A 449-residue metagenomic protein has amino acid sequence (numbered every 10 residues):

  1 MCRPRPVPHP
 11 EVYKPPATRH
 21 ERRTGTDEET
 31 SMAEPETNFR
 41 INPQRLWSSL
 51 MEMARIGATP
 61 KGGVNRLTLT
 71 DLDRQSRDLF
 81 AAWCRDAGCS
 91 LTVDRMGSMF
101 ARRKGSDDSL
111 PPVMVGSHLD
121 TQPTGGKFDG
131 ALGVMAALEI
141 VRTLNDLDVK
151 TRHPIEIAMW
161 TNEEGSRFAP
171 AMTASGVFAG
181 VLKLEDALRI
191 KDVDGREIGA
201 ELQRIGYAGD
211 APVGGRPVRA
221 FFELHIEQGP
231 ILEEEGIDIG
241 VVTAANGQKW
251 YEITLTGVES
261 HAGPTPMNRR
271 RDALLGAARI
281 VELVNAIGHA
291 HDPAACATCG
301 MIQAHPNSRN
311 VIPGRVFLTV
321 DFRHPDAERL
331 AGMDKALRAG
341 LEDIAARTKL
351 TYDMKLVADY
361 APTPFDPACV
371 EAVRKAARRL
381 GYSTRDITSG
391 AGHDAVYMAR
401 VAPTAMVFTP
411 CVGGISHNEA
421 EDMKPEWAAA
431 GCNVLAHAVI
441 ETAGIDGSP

Functional and structural regions predicted by a protein language model:
A33-T70, Y360, G413-I415: N-terminal capping segment at the start of a domain
L46-T59, V113-S117, T384-V434, V439-T442: Zn-dependent metallopeptidase/amidohydrolase metal-coordination segment
M53, V115, T124-E163, K249-L255 (+4 more regions): Alpha-helical metal-binding/catalytic segments enriched in His/Glu/Asp
A58-K104: A non-catalytic alpha/beta surface segment that caps or lines the substrate-entry region of metallo-dependent hydrolase
T68, T298-N307, T319-P325, T351-V370 (+1 more regions): A short beta-alpha structural unit
A81-R85, S90, M99-E201, A430: Active-site metal-coordination/substrate-binding segment of hydrolases, especially metallo-dependent peptidases
N162-E163, R167-E328: Midchain, well-structured core segments that form catalytic/ion-binding scaffolds
H261, T265-H291, L337-A339, T384 (+1 more regions): His/Asp/Glu-rich mid-to-C-terminal helical/loop segments that flank catalytic regions of hydrolases
